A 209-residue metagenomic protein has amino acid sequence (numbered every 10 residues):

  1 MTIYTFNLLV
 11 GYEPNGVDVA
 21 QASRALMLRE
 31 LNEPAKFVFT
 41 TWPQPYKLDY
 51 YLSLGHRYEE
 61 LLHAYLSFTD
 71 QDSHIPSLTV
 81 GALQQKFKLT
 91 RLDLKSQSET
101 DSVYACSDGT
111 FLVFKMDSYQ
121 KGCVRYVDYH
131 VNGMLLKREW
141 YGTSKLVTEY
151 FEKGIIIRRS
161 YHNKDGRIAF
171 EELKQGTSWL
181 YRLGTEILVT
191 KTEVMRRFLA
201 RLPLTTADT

Functional and structural regions predicted by a protein language model:
M1-Q84, K164-T209: Long terminal segments
Q85-M195: Repetitive, compositionally biased segments used for assembly/scaffolding
